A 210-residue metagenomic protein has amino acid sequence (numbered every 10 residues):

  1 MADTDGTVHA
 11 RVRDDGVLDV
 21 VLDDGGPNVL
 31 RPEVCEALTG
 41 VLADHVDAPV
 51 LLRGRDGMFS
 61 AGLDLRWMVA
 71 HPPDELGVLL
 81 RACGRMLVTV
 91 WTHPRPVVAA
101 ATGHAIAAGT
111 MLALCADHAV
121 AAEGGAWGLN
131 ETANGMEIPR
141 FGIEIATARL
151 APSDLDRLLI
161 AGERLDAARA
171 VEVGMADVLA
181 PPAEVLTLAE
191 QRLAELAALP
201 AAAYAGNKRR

Functional and structural regions predicted by a protein language model:
M1-R55, V88: Conserved CoA-thioester-binding segment of acyl-CoA-metabolizing enzymes
V20, L52, L112-L114, A170 (+1 more regions): Hydrophobic/aromatic residues within transmembrane alpha-helices of multi-pass small-molecule transporters
V41, A82-P94: Catalytic-core regions built around general acid/base machinery
G54-M86, A133: Glycine- (often His-adjacent) and acidic-residue-rich active-site loop that binds/positions the CoA thioester
M86, I106-L158, L188, R192: CoA-thioester-processing core
A100-I106, L158-E163: Glycine-rich beta-to-alpha transition loops that act as phosphate-gripper elements at the mouths of alpha/beta enzyme
D117-H118, R157, A161-E163, R169 (+2 more regions): Well-ordered beta-strand positions
V120-G125, A176-R210: C-terminal long alpha-helix characteristic of the crotonase
